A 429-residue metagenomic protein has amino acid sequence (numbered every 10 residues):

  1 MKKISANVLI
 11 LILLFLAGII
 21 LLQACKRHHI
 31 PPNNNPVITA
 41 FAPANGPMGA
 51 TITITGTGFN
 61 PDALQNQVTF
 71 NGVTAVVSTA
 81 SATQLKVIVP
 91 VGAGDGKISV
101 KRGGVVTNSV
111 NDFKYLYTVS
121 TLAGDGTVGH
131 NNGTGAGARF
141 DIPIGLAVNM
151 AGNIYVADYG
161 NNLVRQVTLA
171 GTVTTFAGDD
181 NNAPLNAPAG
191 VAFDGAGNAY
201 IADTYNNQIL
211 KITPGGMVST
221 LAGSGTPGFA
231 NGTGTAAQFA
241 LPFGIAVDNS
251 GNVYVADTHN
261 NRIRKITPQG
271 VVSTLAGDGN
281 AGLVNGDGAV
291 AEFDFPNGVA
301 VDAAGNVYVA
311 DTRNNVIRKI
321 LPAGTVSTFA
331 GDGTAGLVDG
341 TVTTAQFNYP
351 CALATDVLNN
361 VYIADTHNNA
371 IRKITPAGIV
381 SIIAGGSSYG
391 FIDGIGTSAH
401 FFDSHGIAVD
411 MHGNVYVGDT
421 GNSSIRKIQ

Functional and structural regions predicted by a protein language model:
M1-Q23: Sec-dependent bacterial lipoprotein signal peptides
C25-T118: Ser/Thr/Pro-rich low-complexity tracts
I54, L116-I144, T172-A189, M217-F243 (+3 more regions): Gly/Pro-rich loop segments of beta-rich domains
V148-A151, F193-A196, V247-S250, V301-A304 (+2 more regions): Residue-level detector of Asp-centered blade-edge/turn motifs that repeat once per structural unit in beta-propeller
N153-Y155, N198-Y200, N252-Y254, N306-Y308 (+2 more regions): Conserved beta-propeller blade signature
Y159, T204, T258, T312 (+2 more regions): Short loop/turn segments immediately following the C-termini of beta-strands
N162-Q166, T172, N207-K211, M217 (+7 more regions): A short loop-to-beta-strand structural motif that recurs across blades of beta-propeller domains
D403-Q429: Blade-level signature of beta-propeller repeat domains, shared across WD40, Kelch, NHL, RCC1 and BNR/Asp-box propellers
